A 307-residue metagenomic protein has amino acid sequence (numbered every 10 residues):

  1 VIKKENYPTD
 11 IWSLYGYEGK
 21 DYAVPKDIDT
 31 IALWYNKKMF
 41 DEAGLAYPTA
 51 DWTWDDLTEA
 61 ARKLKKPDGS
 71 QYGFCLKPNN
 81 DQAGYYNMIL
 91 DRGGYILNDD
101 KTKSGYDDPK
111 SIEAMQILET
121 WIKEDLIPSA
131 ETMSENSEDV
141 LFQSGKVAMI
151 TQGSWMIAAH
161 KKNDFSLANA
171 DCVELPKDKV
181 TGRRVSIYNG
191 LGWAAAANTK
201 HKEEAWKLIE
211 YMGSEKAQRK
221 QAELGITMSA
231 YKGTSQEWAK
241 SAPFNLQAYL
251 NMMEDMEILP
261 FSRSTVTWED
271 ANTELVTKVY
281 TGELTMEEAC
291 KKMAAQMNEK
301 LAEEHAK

Functional and structural regions predicted by a protein language model:
V1-A32, N169-V173, W238-P243, Q247-N251: Hinge/lid segment of periplasmic solute-binding proteins
V1-Y7, A50, G94-E113, K162-A168 (+3 more regions): Short, solvent-exposed loop/beta-turn-alpha elements that line the ligand-binding surface or hinge of extracytoplasmic
V1-Y7, L14-G16, E42-G44, L141 (+5 more regions): Extracytoplasmic "Venus flytrap"/periplasmic binding protein-like
D10-Y47, K77-D100, G182, I187-A195 (+1 more regions): Periplasmic solute-binding protein
A43, Q116, T120-I127, K162-T227 (+2 more regions): Extracytoplasmic/periplasmic substrate-recognition and gating elements
W52-T58, A130-S144: Short helix-initiation/N-cap motifs at beta->coil->alpha
A60-K63, K101-E131, L175: Glycine-centered hinge/linker elements that transmit conformational signals in sensory and ligand-binding systems
V173, E223-E274, K278, A302-A306: Long, aromatic- and glycine/proline-rich binding clefts that accommodate carbohydrate-like moieties
